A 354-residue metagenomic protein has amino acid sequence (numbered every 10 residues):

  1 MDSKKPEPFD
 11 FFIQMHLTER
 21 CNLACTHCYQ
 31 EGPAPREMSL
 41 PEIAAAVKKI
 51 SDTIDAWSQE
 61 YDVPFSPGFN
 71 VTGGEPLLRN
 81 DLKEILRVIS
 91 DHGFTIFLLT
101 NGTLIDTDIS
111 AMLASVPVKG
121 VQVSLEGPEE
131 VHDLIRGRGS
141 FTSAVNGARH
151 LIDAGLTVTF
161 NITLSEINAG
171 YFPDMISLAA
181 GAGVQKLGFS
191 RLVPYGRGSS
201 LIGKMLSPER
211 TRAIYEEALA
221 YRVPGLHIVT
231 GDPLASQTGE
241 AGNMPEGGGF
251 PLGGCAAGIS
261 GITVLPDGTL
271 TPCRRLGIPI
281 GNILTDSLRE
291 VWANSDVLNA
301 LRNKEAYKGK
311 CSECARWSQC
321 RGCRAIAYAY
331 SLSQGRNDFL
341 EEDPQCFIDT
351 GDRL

Functional and structural regions predicted by a protein language model:
M1-E7, L270, R275-L354: Flexible mid-to-C-terminal extensions adjoining Fe-S/redox cofactors in radical SAM and related proteins
M1-K119: Conserved alpha-helical substructure of the radical SAM core
F9, E19, F65, A256 (+2 more regions): Residue-level preference for beta-strand/loop junctions
H16, E37-P41, S115, K119 (+4 more regions): Radical SAM enzyme [4Fe-4S]-AdoMet core and its adjacent flexible, acidic and glycine-rich loops/tails across
R20, A24, C28-E31, G258 (+4 more regions): Cys/His-rich metal-chelating microdomains
E31, T72, S124, S190 (+1 more regions): Conserved residues at the C-terminal ends of beta-strands
P33, G102, E126, L192 (+2 more regions): Flexible loop residues that form catalytic and substrate-binding hotspots at small-molecule/glycan-binding clefts
L40, R79, K83, D106-T107 (+6 more regions): Structural motif corresponding to alpha-helix initiation and N-cap regions
